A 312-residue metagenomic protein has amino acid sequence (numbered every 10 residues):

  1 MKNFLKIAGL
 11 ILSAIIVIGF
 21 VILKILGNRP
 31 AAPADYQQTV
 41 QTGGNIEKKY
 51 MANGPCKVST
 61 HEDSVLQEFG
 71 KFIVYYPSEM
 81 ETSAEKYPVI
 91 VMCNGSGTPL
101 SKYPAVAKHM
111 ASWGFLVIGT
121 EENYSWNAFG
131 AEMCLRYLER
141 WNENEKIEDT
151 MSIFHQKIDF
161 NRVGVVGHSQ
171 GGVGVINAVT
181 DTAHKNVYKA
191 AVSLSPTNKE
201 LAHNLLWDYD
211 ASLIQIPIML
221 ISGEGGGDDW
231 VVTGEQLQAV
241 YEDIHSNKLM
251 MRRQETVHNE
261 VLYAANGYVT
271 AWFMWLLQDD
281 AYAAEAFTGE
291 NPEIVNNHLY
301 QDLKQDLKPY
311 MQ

Functional and structural regions predicted by a protein language model:
M1-V17: N-terminal Sec-pathway targeting helices
K2, Q254-Q312: Alpha/beta-hydrolase-fold serine-hydrolase catalytic core, especially in secreted/extracellular enzymes
N28-E85: N-terminal cap/lid segment of alpha/beta-hydrolase-fold proteins
E81-Y87, F129-V173, D181: Gly/Ser-rich "nucleophile elbow"/oxyanion-hole loop immediately N-terminal to the catalytic nucleophile in hydrolases
Y87, N94-T98: Active-site glycine-rich loops that stabilize anionic/oxyanionic intermediates across multiple enzyme folds
S101-G119: Short amphipathic alpha-helix adjacent to the substrate-entry channel of hydrolases
A178-Y188: Conserved hydrolase catalytic core segment
N186-V261: The feature captures the conserved acid-bearing segment of alpha/beta-hydrolase catalytic domains
